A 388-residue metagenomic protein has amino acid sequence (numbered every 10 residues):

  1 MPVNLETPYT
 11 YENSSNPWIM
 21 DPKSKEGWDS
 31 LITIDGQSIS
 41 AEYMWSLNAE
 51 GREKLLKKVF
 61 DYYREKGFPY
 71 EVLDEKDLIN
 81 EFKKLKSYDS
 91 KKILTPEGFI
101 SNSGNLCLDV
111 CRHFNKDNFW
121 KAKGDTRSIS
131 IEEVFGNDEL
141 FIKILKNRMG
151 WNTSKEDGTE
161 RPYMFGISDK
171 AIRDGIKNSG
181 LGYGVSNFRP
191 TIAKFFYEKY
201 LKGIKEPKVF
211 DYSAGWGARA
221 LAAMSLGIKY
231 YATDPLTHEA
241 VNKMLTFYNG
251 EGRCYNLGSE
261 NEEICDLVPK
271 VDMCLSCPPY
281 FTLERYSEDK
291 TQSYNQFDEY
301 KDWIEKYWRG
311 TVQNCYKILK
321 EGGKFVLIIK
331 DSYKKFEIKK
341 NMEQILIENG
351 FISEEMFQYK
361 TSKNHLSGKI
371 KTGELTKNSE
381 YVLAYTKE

Functional and structural regions predicted by a protein language model:
P2-S186, I328-K330, F336-E337, E348: N-terminal accessory regions of S-adenosyl-L-methionine
R189-A193, I304-I318: Alpha-helical packing segments of well-folded alpha/beta enzyme cores
A193-D266, M273, C315-I318, I345: Conserved S-adenosyl-L-methionine
D211, A232, V326-L327, E355: Structural recognition of the beta-strand scaffold that forms the well-ordered cores of secreted hydrolase catalytic
G217, T237-H238, Y280-F281, D331-K334: Short, solvent-exposed loop/turn segments at secondary-structure junctions
V271-T311, Y333: Mobile active-site "lid"/loop adjacent to the S-adenosyl-L-methionine
G323: Glycine-centered, small-residue-biased loops immediately flanking beta-strands in adenine/cofactor-binding cores
Y333-E343, F351-E388: Class I S-adenosyl-L-methionine
